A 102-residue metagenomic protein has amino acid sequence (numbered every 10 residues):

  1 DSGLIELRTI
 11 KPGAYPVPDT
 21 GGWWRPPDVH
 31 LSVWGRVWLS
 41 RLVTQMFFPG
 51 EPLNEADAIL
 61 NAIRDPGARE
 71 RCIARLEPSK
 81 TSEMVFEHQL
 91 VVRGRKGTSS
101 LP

Functional and structural regions predicted by a protein language model:
D1-P102: Beta-strand-dominated extracellular/periplasmic modules and repeats in secreted or surface-exposed proteins
